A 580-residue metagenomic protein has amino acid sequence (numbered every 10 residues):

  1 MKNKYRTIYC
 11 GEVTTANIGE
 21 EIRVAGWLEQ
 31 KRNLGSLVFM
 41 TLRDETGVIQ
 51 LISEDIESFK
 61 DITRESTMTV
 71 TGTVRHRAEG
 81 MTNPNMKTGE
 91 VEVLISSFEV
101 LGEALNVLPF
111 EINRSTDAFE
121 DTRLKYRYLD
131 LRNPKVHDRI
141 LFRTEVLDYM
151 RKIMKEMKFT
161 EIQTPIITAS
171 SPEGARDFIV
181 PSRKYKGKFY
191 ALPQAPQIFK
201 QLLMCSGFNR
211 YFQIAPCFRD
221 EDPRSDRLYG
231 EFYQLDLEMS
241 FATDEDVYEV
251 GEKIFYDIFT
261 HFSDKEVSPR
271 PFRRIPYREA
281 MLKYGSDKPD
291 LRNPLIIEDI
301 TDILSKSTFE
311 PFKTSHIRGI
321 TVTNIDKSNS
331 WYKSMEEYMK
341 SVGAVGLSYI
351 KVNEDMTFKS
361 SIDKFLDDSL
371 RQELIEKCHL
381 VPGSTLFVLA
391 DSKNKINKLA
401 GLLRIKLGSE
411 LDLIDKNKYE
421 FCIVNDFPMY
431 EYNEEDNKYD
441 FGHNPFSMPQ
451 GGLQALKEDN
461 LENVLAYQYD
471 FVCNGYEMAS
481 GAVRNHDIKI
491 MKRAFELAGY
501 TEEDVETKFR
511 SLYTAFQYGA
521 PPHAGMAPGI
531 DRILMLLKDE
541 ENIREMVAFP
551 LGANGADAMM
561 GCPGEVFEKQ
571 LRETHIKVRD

Functional and structural regions predicted by a protein language model:
M1-D580: Class II aminoacyl-tRNA synthetase catalytic cores and aaRS-like
